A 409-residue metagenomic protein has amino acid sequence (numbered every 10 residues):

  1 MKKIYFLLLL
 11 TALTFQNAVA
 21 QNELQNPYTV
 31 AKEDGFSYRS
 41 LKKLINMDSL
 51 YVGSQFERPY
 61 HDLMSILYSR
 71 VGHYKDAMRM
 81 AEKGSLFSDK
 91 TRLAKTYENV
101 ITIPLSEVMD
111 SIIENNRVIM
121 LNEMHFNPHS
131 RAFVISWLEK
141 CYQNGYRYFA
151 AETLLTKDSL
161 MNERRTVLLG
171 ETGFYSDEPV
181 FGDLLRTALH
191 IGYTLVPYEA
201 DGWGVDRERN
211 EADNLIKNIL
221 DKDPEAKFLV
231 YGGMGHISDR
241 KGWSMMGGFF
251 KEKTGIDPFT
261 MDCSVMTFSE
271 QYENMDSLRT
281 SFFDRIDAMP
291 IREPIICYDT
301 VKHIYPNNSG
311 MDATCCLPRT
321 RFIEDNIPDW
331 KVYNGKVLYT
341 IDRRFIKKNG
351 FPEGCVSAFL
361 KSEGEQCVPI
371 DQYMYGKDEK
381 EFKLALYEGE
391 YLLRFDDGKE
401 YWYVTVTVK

Functional and structural regions predicted by a protein language model:
M1-P27: Bacterial Sec-dependent N-terminal signal peptides
Q21-K409: Compositional signal for N-terminal targeting/processing segments
